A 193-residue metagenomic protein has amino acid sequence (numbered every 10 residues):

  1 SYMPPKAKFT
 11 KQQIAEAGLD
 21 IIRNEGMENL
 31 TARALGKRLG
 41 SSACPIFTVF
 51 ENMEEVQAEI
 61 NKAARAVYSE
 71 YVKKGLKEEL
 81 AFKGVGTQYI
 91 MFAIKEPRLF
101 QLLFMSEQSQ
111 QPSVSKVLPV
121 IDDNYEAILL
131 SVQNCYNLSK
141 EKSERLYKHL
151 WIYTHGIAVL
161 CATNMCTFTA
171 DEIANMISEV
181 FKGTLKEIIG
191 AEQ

Functional and structural regions predicted by a protein language model:
S1-F9, E192-Q193: N-terminal intrinsically disordered/low-complexity leader segments
T10, I14-A17, A64, L146: N-terminal positioning helix adjacent to the helix-turn-helix/winged-helix DNA-binding module
Q13, A17, I21-E55, E59: Helix-turn-helix
A58-G84, L118, D123-N134: Amphipathic alpha-helical linker/stalk segments
V72-L99, Y147-L150: Hydrophobic alpha-helical connector segments
M91, R98-L130, V159, T163 (+2 more regions): Short secondary-structure transition hinges
Q110-N137, E144-K148, N175-I189: Amphipathic alpha-helical packing segments from all-alpha helical-bundle domains
